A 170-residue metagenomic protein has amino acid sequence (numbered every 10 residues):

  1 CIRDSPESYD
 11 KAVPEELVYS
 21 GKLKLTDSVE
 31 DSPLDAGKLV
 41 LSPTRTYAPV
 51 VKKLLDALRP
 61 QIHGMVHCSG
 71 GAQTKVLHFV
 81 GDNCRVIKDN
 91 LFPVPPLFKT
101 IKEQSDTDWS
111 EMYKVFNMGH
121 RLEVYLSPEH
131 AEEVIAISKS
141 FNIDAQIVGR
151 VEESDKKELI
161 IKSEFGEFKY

Functional and structural regions predicted by a protein language model:
R3-Y170: Helix-biased detector of long, well-ordered alpha-helical tracts
